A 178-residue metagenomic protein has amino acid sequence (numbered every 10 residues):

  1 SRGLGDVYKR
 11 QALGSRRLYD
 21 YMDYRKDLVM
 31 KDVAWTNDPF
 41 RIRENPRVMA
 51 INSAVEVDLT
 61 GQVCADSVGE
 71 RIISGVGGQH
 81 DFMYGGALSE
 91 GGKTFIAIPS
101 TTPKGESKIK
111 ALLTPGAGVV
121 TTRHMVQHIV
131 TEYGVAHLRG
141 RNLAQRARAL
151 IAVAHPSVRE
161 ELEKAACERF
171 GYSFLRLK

Functional and structural regions predicted by a protein language model:
S1-Y8: Short, small-residue-biased leader/transition segments that mark boundaries at the very start of proteins
D6, F95-A97, V130: Short internal beta-strands
A12-S15, Y19-A50: Conserved AWS/pre-SET-to-SET junction and N-terminal core of the SET lysine methyltransferase domain, specifically
R16-D23, V48, N52, H80-M83 (+5 more regions): Predominant activation on well-ordered alpha-helical scaffold segments within soluble catalytic domains
W35-A50, V57-V126, H137, Q145: Hydrophobic alpha-helical bundle architecture
M83-S100, A152-G171: Short, solvent-exposed cationic patches
V119-A165: A hydrophobic, small-residue-rich beta->alpha segment in the mid-to-C-terminal subdomain of diverse proteins
R169, L175-K178: Flexible, glycine-rich loop/tail regions that form catalytic "lids" or insertion modules at the edges of active sites
